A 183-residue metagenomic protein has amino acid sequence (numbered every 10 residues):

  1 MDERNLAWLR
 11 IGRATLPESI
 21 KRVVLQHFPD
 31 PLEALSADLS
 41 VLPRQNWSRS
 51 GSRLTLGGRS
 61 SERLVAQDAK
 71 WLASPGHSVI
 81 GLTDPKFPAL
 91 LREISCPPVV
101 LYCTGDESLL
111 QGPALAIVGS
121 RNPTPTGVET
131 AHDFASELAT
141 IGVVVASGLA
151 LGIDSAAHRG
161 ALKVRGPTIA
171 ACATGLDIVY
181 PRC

Functional and structural regions predicted by a protein language model:
M1-K86: Short, small/acidic-rich helices and loops at N termini and domain boundaries of DNA replication/processing enzymes
M1-R4, P75, G81-C183: Glycine-biased, small-residue-rich flexible motifs in mid-sequence functional cores and linkers
